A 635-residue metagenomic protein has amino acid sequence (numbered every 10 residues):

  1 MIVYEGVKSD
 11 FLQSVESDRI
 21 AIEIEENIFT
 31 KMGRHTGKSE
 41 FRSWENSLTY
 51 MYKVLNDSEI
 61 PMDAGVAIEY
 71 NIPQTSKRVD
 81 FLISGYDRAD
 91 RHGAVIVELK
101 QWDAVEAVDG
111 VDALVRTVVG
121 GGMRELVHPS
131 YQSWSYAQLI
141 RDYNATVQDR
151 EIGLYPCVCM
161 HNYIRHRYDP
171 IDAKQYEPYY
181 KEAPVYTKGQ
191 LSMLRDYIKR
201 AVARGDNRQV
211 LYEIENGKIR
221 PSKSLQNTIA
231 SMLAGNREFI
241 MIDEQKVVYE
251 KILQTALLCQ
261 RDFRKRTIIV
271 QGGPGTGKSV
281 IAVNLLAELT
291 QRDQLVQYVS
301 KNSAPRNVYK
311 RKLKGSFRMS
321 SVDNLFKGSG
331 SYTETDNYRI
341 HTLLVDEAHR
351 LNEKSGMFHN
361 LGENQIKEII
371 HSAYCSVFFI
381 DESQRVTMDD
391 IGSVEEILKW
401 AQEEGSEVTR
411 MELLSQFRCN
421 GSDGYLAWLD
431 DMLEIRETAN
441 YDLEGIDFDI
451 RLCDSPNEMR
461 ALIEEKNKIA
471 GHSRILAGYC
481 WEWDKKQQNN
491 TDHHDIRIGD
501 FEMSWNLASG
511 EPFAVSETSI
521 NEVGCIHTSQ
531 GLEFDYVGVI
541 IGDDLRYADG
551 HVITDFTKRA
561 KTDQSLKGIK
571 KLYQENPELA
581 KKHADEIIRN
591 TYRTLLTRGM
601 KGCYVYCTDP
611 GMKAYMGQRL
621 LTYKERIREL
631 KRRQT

Functional and structural regions predicted by a protein language model:
M1-Y212: Accessory nucleic-acid engagement/destabilization modules that flank
V66-K77, I83-Y86, S320-T342, P512-R546: Conserved helicase core region in the C-terminal RecA-like lobe
R237-R266: N-terminal pre-P-loop "Q-motif" helix
V270: Hydrophobic anchor at the beta1->P-loop junction of P-loop NTPases
K278: Conserved lysine of the Walker
A282, T387-G392, G405-Y425, E434-H551: Conserved helicase/translocase motor-coupling segment
M319-C375, I380-G471: Conserved P-loop NTPase catalytic core
V377, E522-I526, Q530-R628: C-terminal accessory regions
